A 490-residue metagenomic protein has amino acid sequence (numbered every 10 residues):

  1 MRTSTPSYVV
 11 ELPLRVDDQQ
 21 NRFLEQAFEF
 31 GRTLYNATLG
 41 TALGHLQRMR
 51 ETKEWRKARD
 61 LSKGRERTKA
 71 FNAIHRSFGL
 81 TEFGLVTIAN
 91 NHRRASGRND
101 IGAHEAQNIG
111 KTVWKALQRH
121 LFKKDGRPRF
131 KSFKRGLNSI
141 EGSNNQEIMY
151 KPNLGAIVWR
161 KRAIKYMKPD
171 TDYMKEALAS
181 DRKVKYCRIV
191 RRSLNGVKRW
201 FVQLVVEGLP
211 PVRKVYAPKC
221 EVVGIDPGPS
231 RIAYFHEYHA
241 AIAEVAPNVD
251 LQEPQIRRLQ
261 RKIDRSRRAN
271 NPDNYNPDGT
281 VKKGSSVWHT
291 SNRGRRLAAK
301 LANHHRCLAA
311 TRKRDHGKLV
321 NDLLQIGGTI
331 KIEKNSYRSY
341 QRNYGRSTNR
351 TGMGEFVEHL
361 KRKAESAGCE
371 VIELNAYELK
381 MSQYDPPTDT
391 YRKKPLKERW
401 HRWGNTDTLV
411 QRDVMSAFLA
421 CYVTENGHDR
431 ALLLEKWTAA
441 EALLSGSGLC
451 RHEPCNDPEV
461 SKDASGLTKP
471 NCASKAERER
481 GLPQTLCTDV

Functional and structural regions predicted by a protein language model:
M1-E105, P483, D489: Gly/serine-rich nucleotide phosphate-binding loop at the start of the catalytic core of nucleotide/ADP-ribose-handling
R2, R188-R192, E207-K214: Catalytic micro-motifs at enzyme active sites that drive phosphoryl/nucleotidyl and oxygen chemistry
P6, N195-K198: Short flexible coil/turn linkers enriched for glycine and charged/polar residues that connect secondary-structure
V10-L14, I164-D172, A243-A246: Generic detection of short hydrophobic beta-strand segments and adjacent strand-loop junctions
R22-E25, E29-R32, H104-Q107, K111 (+5 more regions): Non-catalytic, well-ordered alpha-helical scaffold segments
T38, N108-A116, H120, V414-T424: Stable alpha-helical structural segments in soluble proteins, enriched in small hydrophobic residues
D60-N195, R350: Acidic carboxylate diad motif detector
K198-V490: Positively charged, helix-rich recognition surfaces that bind polyanionic ligands
